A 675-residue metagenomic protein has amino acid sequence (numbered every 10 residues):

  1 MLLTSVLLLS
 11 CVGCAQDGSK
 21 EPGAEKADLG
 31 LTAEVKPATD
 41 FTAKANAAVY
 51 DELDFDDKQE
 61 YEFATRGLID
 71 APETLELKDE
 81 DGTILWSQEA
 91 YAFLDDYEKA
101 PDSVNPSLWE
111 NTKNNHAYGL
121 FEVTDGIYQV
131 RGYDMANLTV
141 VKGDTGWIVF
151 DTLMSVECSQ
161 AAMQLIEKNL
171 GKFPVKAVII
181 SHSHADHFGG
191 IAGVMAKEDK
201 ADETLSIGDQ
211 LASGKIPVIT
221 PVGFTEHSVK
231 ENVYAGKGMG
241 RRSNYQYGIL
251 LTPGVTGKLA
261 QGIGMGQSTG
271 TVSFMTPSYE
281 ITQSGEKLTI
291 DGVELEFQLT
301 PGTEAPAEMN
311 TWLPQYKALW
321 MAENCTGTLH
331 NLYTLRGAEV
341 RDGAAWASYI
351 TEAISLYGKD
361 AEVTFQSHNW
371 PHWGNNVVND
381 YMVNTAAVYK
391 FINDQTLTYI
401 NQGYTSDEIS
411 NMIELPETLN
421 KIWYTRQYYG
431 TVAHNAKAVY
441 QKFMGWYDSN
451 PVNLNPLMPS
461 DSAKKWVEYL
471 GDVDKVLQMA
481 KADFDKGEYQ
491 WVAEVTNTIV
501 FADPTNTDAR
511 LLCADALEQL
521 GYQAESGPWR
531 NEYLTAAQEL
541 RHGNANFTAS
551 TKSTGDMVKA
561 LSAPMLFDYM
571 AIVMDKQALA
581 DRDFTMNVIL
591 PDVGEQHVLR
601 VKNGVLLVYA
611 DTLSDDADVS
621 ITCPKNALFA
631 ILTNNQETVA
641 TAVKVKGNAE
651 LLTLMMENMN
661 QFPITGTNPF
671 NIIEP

Functional and structural regions predicted by a protein language model:
S10-G13: C-terminal motif of bacterial Sec signal peptides marking the signal peptidase cleavage site
K20-A27, A482, E488-E494, T498-F501 (+3 more regions): Feature captures hydrophobic
G30-T42, T328, A347-E408, M412-N450 (+2 more regions): Divalent-metal (often Zn2+) His-rich catalytic cores of metallo-beta-lactamase-fold enzymes
K113-P174, M309-L313, K317-E323: Conserved beta-strand hairpin/beta-sheet module of binuclear metal-dependent hydrolase folds, prominently
E122, S213, I219, G223-T300 (+1 more regions): Metallo-beta-lactamase
T145-G146, E157-P217, V500: Active-site metal-binding motif and surrounding structural segment of the metallo-beta-lactamase
G146-W147, M154-E157, T269, S273-S278 (+1 more regions): Metallo-beta-lactamase
A463-V495: Alpha-helical segment of the N-proximal tetratricopeptide repeat
